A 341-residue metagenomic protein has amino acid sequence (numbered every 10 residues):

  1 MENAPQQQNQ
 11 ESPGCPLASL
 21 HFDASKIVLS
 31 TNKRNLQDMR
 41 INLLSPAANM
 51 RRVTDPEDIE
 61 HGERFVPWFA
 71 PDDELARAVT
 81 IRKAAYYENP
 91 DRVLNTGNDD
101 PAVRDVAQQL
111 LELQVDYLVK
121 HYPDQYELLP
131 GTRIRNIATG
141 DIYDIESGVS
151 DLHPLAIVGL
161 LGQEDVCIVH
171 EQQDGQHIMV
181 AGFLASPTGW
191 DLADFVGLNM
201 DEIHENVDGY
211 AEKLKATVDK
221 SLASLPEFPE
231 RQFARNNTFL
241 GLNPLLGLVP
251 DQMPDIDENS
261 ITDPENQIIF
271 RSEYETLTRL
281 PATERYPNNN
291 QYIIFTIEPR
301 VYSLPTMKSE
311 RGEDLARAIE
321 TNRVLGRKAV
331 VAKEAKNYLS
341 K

Functional and structural regions predicted by a protein language model:
E2-K341: Extended, well-ordered protein cores
